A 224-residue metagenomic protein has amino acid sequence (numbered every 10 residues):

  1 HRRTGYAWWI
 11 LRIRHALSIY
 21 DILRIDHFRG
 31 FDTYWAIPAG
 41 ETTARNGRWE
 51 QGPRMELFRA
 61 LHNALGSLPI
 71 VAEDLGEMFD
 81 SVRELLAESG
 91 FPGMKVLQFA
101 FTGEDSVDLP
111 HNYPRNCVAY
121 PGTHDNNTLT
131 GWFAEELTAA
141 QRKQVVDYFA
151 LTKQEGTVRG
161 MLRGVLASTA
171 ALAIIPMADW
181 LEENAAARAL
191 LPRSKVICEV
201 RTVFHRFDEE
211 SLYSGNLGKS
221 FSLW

Functional and structural regions predicted by a protein language model:
H1-I174, A178-W180, N184, T202 (+1 more regions): Alpha-amylase-like alpha-glycosidases and glucanotransferases acting on alpha-linked glucans and related
E183-W224: Structured C-terminal cap/extension of enzyme domains
